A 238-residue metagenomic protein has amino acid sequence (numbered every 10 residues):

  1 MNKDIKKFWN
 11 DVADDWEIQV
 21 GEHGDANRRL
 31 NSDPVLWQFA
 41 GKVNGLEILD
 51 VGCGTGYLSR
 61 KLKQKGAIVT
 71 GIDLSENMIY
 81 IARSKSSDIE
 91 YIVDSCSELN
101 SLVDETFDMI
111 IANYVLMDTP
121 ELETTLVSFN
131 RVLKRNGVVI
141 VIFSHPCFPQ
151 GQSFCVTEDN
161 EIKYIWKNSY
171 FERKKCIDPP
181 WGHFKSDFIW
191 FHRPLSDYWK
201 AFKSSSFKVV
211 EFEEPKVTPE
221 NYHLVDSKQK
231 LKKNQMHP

Functional and structural regions predicted by a protein language model:
M1-V43, Y57-K61, M78-I81, K85: Conserved class I S-adenosyl-L-methionine
L49-V51, T55-L99: Class I SAM-dependent methyltransferase SAM/SAH-binding core
N100-I110: A short acidic, Gly/Pro-enriched loop at the edge of an enzyme's catalytic core that lines a small-molecule cofactor
M109-L122: A short SAM/SAH-binding and catalytic strip from SAM-dependent methyltransferases
E123-V138: A short glycine-rich, Lys/Arg-flanked "PGG" loop and its adjoining helix->strand segment in the class I
V138-C176: Conserved class I S-adenosyl-L-methionine
F143, C147-F154, H183-D197: Acceptor-substrate binding/catalytic loop of class I
I189-F212: Short alpha-helix
